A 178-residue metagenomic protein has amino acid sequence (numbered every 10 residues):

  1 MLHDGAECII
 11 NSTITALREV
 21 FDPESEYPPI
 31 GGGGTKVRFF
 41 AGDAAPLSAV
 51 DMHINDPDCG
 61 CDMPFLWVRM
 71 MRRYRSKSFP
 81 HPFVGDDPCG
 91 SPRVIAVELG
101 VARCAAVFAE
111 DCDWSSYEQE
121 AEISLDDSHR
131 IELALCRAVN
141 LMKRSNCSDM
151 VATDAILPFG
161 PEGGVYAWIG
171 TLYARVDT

Functional and structural regions predicted by a protein language model:
M1-D86: Small/polar-rich, solvent-exposed N-terminal microdomains that initiate assembly or binding
M1-I14, C89-V94, G100-L135: Extracellular/virion structural assembly segments
S12, M63-F65, S116, N140 (+1 more regions): Extracellular/secretory pathway and lumenal proteins
S25-A41, E118-D177: Acidic-leaning, charged glycine-interspersed low-complexity segments
N55-P57, G85, G100, E132 (+1 more regions): Secretory pathway export signals and precursors
P57-C59, D87-S91, G160-G164: A general structural signal for short secondary-structure junctions and capping/turn motifs
G90-A106, G163-T178: Oligomerization/assembly interface segments of phage tail-like spikes and tubes
